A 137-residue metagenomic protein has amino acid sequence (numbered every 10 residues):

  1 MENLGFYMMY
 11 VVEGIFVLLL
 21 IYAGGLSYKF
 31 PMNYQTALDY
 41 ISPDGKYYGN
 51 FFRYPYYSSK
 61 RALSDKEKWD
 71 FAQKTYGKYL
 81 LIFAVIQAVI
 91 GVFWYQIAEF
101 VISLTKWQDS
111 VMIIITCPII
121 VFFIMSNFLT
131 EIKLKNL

Functional and structural regions predicted by a protein language model:
M1-I21, G91-F123, N127: Long, highly hydrophobic alpha-helical transmembrane signal-anchor segments
E2-F6, L38-Y57: Cytoplasmic juxtamembrane interface segments
V12, I41, G49, L81-I82: A loop-to-helix transmembrane entry motif
I21-G49, L129-I132: Membrane-water interface of transmembrane alpha-helices
R53-Y76: Short membrane-interface loop/juxtamembrane segments of multi-pass integral membrane proteins
K74-A88: Select subsegments of transmembrane alpha-helices in polytopic membrane proteins, especially boundary-proximal
M125-L137: Cytosol-/stroma-facing membrane-proximal "stalk/adaptor" domains immediately downstream of transmembrane anchors
